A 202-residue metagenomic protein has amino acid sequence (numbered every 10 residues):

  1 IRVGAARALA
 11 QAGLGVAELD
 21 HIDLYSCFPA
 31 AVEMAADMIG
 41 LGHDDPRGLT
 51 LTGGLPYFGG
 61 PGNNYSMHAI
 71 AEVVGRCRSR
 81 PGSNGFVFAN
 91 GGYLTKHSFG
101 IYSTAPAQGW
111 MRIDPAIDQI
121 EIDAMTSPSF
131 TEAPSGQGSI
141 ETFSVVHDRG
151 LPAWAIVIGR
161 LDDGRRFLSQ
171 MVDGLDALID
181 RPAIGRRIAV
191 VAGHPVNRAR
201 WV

Functional and structural regions predicted by a protein language model:
I1-A12, A69-V73: Short, well-ordered amphipathic alpha-helical segments that serve as non-catalytic structural scaffolds within diverse
I1-A6, S26, V32, M38: Acidic, glycine-rich loop-and-beta core segments that form the ion-binding/anion-interacting portion of active sites
G4, M38-A69: Conserved catalytic cysteine-centered active-site region of acyl-thioester-dependent Claisen-condensing enzymes
A10-A17, I39-G48, R76-P81, A107-G109: Secondary-structure transition/capping motifs at alpha-helix termini and the adjoining loop/turn into the next element
A10-G15, D20-L24, F58-N64: Extended C-terminal subregions enriched in glycine
V16-L24, D45-G53, R80-N90: Beta-strand segments within the central parallel beta-sheet cores of soluble alpha/beta enzyme folds
A30-A31, F58-V202: Conserved beta-strand-centric core segments of catalytic alpha/beta enzyme folds
A36-I39, A155: Flexible domain-boundary/linker segments
